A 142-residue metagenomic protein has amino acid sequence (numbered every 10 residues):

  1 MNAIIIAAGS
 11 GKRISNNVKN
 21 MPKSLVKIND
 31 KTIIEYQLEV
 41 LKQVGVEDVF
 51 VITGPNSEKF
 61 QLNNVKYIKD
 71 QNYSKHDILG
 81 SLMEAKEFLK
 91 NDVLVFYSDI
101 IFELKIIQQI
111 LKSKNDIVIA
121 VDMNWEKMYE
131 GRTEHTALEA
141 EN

Functional and structural regions predicted by a protein language model:
M1-I5, R13, K27, K31-V95: Conserved N-terminal catalytic core of the sugar/cofactor nucleotidyltransferase
A8: The conserved beta1-alpha1 loop
G11-R13, E126-K127: Short, acidic Gly/Pro/Ser/Thr-rich loop/turn segments
N16: Canonical Radical SAM [4Fe-4S] cluster-binding loop centered on the CxxxCxxC motif and its immediate flanking residues
K19-S24: Short alpha-helical oligomerization interface
N63, L104-N142: Conserved core of the sugar-phosphate nucleotidyltransferase
S98-I101: The conserved acidic donor/metal-binding loop of glycosyltransferases
